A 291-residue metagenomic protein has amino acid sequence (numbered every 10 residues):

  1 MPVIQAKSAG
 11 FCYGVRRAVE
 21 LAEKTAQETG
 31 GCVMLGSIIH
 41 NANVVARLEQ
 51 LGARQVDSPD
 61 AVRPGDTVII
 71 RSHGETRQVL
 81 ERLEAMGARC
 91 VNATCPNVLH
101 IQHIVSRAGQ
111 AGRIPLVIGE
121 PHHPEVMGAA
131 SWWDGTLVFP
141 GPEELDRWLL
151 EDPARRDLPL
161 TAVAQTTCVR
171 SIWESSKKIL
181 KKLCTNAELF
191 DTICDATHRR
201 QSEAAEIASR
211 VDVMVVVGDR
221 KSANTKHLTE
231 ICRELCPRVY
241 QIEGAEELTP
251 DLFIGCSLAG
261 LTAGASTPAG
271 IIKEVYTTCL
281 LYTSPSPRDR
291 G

Functional and structural regions predicted by a protein language model:
P2-P153, V169-R170, S175-K181, E203 (+1 more regions): Active-site loop-to-helix "anion-binding N-cap" substructures in soluble metabolic enzymes
P64-G65, S209-R210, G255: Alpha-helix C-terminal capping/helix-to-coil transition sites in glycosyltransferase folds
P140-E143, T166-W173, D191-S202, R220-K221 (+1 more regions): A general structural motif
P159-R170, G218, T262-A265: Active-site donor-nucleotide binding/catalytic segment of nucleotide-sugar enzymes
S175, V211, I271-E274: Acidic, glycine-enriched active-site microenvironments
L183-V213, G218-D219, K226-E234, V239-Q241: Active-site rim loops that border cofactor/substrate pockets in soluble metabolic enzymes
Y282-G291: Conserved small/polar residues in nucleotide/adenosyl-binding loops
